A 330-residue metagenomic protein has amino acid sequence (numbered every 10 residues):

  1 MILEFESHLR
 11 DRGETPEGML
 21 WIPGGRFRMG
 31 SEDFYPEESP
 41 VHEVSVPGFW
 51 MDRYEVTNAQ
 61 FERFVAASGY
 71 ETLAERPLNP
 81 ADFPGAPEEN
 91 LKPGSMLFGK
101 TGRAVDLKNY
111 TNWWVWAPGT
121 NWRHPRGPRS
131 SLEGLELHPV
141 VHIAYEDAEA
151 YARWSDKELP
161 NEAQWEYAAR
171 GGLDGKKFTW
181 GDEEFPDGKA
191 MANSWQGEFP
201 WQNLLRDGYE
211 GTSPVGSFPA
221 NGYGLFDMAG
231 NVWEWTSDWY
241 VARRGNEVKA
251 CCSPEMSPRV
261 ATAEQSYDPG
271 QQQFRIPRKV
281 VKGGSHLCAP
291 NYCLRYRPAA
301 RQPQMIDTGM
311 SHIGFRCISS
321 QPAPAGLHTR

Functional and structural regions predicted by a protein language model:
M1-G13: N-terminal pre-domain segments of enzymes
S7-L9, P36-V41, K108-Y110, Y267-P269 (+1 more regions): Short, P/G- and charge-enriched loop/turn segments at secondary-structure junctions
W21-I22, R28, E32-D33, P77-P298 (+1 more regions): Functional-site microenvironments in short loops/helix caps that host divalent-cation chemistry
E43-F49: A short N-terminal beta-strand-loop micro-motif at the entrance of redox/enzyme domains
F49, F64-L73, S155-D156, A323: Short capping motifs at secondary-structure boundaries
D52: An anion-binding catalytic pocket shared by soluble metabolic enzymes
T57: Acidic-aromatic/histidine active-site loop/patch
S311-A325: Short, structured beta-strand segments at or near domain termini in extracellular proteins/domains
